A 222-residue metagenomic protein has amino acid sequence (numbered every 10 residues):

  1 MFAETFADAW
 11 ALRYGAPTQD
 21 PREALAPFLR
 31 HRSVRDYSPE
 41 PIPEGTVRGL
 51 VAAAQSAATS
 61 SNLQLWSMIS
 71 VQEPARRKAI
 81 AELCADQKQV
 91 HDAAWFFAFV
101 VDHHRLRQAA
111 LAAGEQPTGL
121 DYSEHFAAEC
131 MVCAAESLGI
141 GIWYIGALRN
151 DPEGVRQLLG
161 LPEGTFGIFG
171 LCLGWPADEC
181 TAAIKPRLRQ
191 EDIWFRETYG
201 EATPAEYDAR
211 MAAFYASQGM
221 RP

Functional and structural regions predicted by a protein language model:
M1-P222: Acidic, surface-exposed loops and disordered segments
